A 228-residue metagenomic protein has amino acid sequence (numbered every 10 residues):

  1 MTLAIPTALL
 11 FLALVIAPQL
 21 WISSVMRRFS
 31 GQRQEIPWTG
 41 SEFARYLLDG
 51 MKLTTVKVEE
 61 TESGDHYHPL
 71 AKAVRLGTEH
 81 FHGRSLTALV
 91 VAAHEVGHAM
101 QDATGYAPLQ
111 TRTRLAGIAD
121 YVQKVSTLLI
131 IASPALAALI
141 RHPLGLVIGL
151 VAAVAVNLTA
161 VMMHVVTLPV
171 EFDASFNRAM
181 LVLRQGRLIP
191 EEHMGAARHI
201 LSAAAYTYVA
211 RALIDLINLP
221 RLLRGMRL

Functional and structural regions predicted by a protein language model:
M1-I5, H142-A155: Hydrophobic alpha-helical transmembrane segments
M1-L9, A13, Q19: Internal alpha-helical transmembrane segments
T2-L3, T7, H82, L144 (+1 more regions): Juxtamembrane/transmembrane-helix boundary motifs in multi-pass membrane proteins
A8, T127, L150-N157, A205: Residues within membrane-spanning alpha-helices of integral membrane proteins, especially the hydrophobic core/packing
L14-I16, S133, A153-T167: Alpha-helical transmembrane segments of multi-pass membrane proteins
Q19-V122, M162-L228: Polar-ligand-bearing catalytic/cofactor-coordination segments of membrane-embedded or membrane-tethered inner-membrane
A116-R141: Post-HExxH zinc-binding segment in Zn-dependent metallohydrolases
